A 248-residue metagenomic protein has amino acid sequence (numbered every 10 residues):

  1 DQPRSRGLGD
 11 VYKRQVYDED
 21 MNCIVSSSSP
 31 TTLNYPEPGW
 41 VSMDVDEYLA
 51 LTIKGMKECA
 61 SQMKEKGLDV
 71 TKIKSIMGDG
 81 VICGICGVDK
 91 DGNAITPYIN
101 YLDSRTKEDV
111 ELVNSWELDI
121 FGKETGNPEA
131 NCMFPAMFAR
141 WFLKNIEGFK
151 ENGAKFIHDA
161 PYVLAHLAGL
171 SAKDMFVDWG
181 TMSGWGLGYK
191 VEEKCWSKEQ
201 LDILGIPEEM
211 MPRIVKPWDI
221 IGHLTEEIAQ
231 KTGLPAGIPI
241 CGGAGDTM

Functional and structural regions predicted by a protein language model:
D1-L8, Y12: Single conserved hydrophobic/aromatic residue that forms the stacking wall/gate of nucleotide- or nucleobase-binding
Y17-E19, D89-K90, K190-V191: Short, acidic, Ser/Thr-enriched surface-loop or helix-capping motifs
E19-S29: Short coil-to-beta-strand
I24, V45, K57, E65-A139: Active-site phosphate-binding/coordination module
S27-D69: N-terminal phosphate-binding loop and adjacent alpha-helix
K54-K74, N145-K150, K198-P207: Phosphate/pyrophosphate-binding loops at sites that engage ATP/ADP/AMP, CoA/4′-phosphopantetheine, polyphosphate
G122-A244: Gly/Ser/Thr-rich active-site cleft segment
